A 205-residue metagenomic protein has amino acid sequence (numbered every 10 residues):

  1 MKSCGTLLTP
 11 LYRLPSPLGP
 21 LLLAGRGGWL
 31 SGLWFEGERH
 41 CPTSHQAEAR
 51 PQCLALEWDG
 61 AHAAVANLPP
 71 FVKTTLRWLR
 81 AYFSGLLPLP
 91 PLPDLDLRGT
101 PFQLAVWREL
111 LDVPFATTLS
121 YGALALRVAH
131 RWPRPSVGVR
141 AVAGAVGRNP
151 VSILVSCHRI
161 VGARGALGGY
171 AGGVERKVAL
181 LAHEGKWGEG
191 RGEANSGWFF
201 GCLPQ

Functional and structural regions predicted by a protein language model:
M1-P133, H183-Q205: Basic nucleic-acid-binding alpha-helical/helix-turn surface characteristic of O6-alkylguanine DNA
H40, V151-I153: Mobile beta-alpha loop/short-helix "lid" or hinge segments that flank ligand
A129-G144: Short, positively charged loop/turn segments that connect secondary-structure elements
A145-G147, L154: Major-groove DNA-recognition helix of helix-turn-helix-type DNA-binding domains
R159-E184: Long, intrinsically disordered, low-complexity Ser/Thr/Pro-rich regulatory/activation regions of nuclear proteins
